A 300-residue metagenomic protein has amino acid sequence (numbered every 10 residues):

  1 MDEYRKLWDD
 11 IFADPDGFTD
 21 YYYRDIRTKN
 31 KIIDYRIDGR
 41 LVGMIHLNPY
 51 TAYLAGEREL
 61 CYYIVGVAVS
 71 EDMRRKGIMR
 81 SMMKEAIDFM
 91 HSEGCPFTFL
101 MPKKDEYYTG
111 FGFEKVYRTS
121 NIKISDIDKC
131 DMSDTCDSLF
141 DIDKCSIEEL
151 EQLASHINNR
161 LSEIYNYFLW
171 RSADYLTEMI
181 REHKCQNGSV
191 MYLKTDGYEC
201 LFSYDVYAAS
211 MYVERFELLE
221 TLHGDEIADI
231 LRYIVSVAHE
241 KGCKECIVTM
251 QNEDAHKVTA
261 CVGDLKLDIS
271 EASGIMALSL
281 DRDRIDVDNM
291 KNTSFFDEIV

Functional and structural regions predicted by a protein language model:
W8-L54, N166-S189: Active-site rim helix/loop that mediates acceptor-substrate recognition in acyltransferases
D34, R40-Y50, C61-A68, G197-Y212: Conserved beta-strand in the GNAT
V69, R75-D88, H223-S236: Conserved acetyl-CoA-binding loop-helix of GNAT-fold acetyltransferases
M79-M83, M90, E271-A277: Methionine-biased hydrophobic packing positions in alpha-helices, especially within tandem helical repeat solenoids
M83, D88-P102, E240-N252: Conserved GNAT acetyl-CoA-binding A-motif
E106: Cytosolic ligand/metal-binding cores
G112-D131, E214-V300: Active-site/acyl-donor-binding loops of N-acyltransferases
E114, R118-E220: Amide-forming acyltransferase catalytic core, primarily the GNAT-like/NAT-type and related acyltransferase folds
